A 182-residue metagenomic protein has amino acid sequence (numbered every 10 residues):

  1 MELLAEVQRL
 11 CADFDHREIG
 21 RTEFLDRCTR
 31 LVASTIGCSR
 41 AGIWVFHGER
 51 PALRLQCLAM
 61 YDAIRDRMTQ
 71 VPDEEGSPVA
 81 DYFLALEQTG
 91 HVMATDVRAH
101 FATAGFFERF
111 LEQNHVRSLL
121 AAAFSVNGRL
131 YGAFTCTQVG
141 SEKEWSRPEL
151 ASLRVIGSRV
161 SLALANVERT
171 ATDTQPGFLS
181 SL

Functional and structural regions predicted by a protein language model:
M1-R27, S34, N166-L182: Signal-transmission linkers at sensory-effector interfaces
R9, D13-R17, D26-T35, W44 (+3 more regions): Amphipathic alpha-helical regulatory segments at dimerization interfaces that relay allosteric signals between sensory
R17-L58, R65-R67, V167: Helix-loop-beta substructure at the N-terminus of cytosolic sensory domains that couple signal/ligand detection
A52, I64-A102, F106-E112, R117: Regulatory sensory and allosteric helical modules in signal-transduction proteins and certain transcription factors
R117-S125: A short, aliphatic-rich beta-strand micro-motif
F124-F134: Short hydrophobic/glycine-rich mini-motifs in sensory/regulatory modules that couple input to downstream signaling
V126, E144-A165, F178: Amphipathic alpha-helical "output/dimerization" segments
A133-E144: Short beta-strand-to-loop transition segments that serve as allosteric relay/switch motifs in sensory/regulatory domains
